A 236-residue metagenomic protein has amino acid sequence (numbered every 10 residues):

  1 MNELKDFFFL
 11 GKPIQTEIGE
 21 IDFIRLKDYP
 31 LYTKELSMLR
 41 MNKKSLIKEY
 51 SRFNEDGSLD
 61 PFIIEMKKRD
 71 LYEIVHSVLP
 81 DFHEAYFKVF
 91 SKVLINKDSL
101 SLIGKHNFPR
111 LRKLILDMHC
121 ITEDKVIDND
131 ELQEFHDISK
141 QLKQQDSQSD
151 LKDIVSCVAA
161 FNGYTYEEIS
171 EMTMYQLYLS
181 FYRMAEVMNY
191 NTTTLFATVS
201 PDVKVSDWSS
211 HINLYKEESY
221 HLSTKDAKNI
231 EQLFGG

Functional and structural regions predicted by a protein language model:
M1-N54, H106-F196: An amphipathic, hydrophobic-aromatic interaction surface with interspersed Lys/Arg that forms lipid/phosphate-bearing
D6-F8, P61, D81, V89 (+3 more regions): Intrinsic disorder/low-structure terminal segments
S51-F108: Phosphoinositide system proteins, centered on phosphoinositide phosphatases and their trafficking scaffolds
K67, I103-R110, D150, K204 (+2 more regions): Non-membrane alpha-helical secondary structure
L179, R183-G236: Alpha-helical oligomerization segments
